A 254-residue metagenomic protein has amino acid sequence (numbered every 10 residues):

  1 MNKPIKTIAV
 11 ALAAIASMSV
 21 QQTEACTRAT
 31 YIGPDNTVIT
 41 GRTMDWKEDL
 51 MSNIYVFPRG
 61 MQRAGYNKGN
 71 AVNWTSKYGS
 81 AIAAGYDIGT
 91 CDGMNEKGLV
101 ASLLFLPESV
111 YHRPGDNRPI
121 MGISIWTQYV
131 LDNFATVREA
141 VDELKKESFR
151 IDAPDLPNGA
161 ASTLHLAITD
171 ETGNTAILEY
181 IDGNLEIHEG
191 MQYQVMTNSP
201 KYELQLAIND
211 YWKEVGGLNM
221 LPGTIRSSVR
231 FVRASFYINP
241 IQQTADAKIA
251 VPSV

Functional and structural regions predicted by a protein language model:
M1-A9: Bacterial N-terminal signal peptides that target proteins for export
I15-T23: C-terminal segment of classical bacterial N-terminal signal peptides
T23-T30, P34-I39, K47, N53 (+5 more regions): C-terminus-biased signal that marks the final domain/tail of proteins
A25-R118, E147, I151: A contiguous strand-loop segment
D49-L50, V110-H112, A176-E179, E186-G190 (+1 more regions): Short helix/loop capping segments that flank catalytic or ligand/cofactor-binding pockets
I120-P154, Q243-V254: Proteins synthesized as precursors that undergo proteolytic processing into mature forms
E147-G183: Catalytic cofactor-binding cores of redox enzymes
